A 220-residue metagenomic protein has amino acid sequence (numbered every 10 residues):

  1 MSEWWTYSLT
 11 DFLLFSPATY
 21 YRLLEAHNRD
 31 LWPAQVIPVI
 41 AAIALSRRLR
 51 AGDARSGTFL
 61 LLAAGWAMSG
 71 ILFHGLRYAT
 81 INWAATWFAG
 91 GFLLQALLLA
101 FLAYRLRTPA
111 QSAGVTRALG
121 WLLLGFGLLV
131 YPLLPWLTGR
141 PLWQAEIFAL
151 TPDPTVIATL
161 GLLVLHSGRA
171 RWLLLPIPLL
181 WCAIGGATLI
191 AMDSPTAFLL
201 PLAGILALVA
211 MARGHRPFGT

Functional and structural regions predicted by a protein language model:
M1-A79: N-terminal topogenic module of multi-pass integral membrane proteins
R47-S56, A79-N82, R105-T116, H166-R171: Membrane-interface helix-boundary motifs at transmembrane edges
T58-A67, L173-I184: Central hydrophobic cores of alpha-helical transmembrane segments in multi-pass integral membrane proteins
I71-A79, V130-P141, G186-M192: Juxtamembrane "helix-exit" motif on the non-cytosolic side of transmembrane helices
Y78-I81, V164-P176, A183-A197: Membrane-helix boundary connector in multi-pass membrane proteins
A84-A89, A191-I205: Loop-to-transmembrane alpha-helix initiation sites
A84-T159: Membrane-proximal helix-loop-helix units in multi-pass membrane proteins
R105-T108, A212-T220: Membrane-interface capping segments at transmembrane-helix boundaries
